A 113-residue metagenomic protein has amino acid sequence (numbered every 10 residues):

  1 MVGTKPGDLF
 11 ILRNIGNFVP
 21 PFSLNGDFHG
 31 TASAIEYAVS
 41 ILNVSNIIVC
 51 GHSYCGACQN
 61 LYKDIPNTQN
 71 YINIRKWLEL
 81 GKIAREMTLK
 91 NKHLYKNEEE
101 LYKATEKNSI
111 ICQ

Functional and structural regions predicted by a protein language model:
M1-K5: Glycine-rich, flexible N-terminal cofactor/catalytic loop recognition
P6-G7, I15-S45, G56-Q113: Divalent-metal-activated hydrolytic enzyme cores
L12, V49: Divalent metal-coordination and catalytic microenvironments
